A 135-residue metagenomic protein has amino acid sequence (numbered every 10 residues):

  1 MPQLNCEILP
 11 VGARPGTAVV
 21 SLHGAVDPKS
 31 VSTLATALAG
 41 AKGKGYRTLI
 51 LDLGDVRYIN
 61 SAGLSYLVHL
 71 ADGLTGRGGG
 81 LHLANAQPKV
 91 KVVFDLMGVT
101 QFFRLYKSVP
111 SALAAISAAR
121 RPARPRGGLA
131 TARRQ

Functional and structural regions predicted by a protein language model:
M1-N5, A114-Q135: Intrinsically disordered or compositionally simple regulatory linkers and C-terminal tails in signal-transduction
P2-T36: STAS-typified acidic loop motif
A25-F103: Amphipathic alpha-helical interaction surfaces in cytosolic regulatory modules
V26, V109-P110: Residue-level detector of flexible, active-site-proximal loop/helix-junction positions within diverse enzyme catalytic
P88, P110-S111: Acidic phosphotransfer microenvironment of two-component signaling modules
R104-S108: Short acidic-hydrophobic, aromatic-tinged amphipathic segments that line or gate anion-handling sites
